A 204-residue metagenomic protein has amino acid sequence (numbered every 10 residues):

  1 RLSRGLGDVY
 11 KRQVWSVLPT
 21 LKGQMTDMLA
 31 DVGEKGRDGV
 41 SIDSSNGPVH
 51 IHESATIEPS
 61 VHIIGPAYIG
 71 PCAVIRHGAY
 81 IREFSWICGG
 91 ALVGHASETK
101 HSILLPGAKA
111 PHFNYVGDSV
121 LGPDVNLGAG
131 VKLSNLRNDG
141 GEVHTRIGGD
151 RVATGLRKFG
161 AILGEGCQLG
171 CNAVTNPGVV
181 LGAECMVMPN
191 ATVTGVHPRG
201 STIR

Functional and structural regions predicted by a protein language model:
R1-Y10: Single conserved hydrophobic/aromatic residue that forms the stacking wall/gate of nucleotide- or nucleobase-binding
V9-Y10, A73, V125: Short, small-hydrophobic-rich alpha-helical interface motif
Q13: Active-site cores that bind ATP or allylic diphosphates and position pyrophosphate for catalysis
P19-Y68: Long amphipathic N-terminal alpha/beta scaffold segment
I42, H62-I63, Y80-I81, Y115-G117 (+1 more regions): Glycine-rich beta-solenoid repeat tracts in large extracellular/virion proteins
N46-G47, I64-G65, E83, V116 (+1 more regions): Short loop/turn microsegments at loop-to-beta-strand junctions
H50-V93: Glycine-rich active-site/cofactor-binding loop and its immediate structural neighborhood
H95, H101-R204: Glycine-rich hexapeptide-repeat left-handed beta-helix
